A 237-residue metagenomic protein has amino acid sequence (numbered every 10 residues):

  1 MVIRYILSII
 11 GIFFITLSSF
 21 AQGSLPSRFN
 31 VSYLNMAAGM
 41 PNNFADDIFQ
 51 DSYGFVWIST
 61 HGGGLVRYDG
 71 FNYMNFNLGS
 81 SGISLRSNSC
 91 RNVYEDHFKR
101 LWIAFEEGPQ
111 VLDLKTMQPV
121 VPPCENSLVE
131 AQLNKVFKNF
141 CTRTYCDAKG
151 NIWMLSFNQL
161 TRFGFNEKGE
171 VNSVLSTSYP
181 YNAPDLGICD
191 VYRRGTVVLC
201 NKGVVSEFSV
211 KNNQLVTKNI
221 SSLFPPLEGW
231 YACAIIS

Functional and structural regions predicted by a protein language model:
M1-S237: Carboxylate-rich, polar loop motifs that coordinate divalent cations or form catalytic acidic clusters
